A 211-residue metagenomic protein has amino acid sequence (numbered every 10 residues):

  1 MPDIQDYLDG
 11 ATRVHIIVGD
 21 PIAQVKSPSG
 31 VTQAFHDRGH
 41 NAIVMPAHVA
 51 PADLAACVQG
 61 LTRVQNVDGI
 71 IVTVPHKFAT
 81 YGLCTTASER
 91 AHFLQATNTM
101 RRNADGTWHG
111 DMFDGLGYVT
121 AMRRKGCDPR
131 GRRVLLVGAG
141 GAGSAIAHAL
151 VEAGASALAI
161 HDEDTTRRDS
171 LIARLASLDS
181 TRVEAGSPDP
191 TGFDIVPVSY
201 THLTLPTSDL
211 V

Functional and structural regions predicted by a protein language model:
P2-K125: Phosphate/diphosphate ligand-binding glycine-rich loop within oxidoreductases
G19, G131-V151: Glycine-rich adenosine-cofactor-binding loop
V64-V67, T191-I195: Short acidic/histidine-rich motifs immediately flanking catalytic phosphotransfer sites in two-component signaling
V72, V198-S199: Redox-cofactor binding/interface segments in oxidoreductases and associated redox assembly factors
A155-L175: NAD(P)-binding Rossmann-fold cofactor-contacting core
D179-F193: Short acidic low-complexity segments
T201-T207: Conserved small/polar residues in nucleotide/adenosyl-binding loops
